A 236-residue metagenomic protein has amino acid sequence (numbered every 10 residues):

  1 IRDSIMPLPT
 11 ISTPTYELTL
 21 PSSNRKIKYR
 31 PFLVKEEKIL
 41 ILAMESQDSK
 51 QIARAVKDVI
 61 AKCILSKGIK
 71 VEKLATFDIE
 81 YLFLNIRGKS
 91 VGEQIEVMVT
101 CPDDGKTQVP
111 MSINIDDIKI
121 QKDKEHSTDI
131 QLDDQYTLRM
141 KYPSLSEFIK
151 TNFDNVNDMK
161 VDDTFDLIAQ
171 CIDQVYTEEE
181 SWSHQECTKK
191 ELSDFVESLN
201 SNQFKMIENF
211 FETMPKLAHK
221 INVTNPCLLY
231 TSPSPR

Functional and structural regions predicted by a protein language model:
I1, Y230-R236: Conserved small/polar residues in nucleotide/adenosyl-binding loops
M6: Short, Gly/Pro- and small/polar-rich lid/capping loops
P9, S22-N24, P31-L40, M44 (+5 more regions): Acidic/polar surface patches and capping/hinge elements
S23, T100-T107, P226-L229: Short Cys/His-rich metal-coordination motifs, predominantly Zn2+-binding knuckles/fingers
L42-K67: Acidic, aromatic-enriched beta-alpha/helix-loop junctions
V71-V91: Charged, alpha-helical interface segments at or near domain boundaries
I86-E96, E212-H219: Short, flexible, mixed-charge glycine/proline-rich loop motifs that serve as phosphate/nucleic-acid-contacting
N114-E125, R236: Short cysteine/histidine-rich metal-coordination sites, predominantly Zn2+-binding motifs
